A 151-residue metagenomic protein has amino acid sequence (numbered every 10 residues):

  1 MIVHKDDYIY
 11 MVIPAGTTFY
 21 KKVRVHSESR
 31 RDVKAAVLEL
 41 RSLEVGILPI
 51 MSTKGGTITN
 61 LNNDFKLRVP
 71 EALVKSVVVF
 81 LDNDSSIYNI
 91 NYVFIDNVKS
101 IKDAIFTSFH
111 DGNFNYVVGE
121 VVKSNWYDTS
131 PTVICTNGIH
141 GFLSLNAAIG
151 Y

Functional and structural regions predicted by a protein language model:
M1-Y151: Short, glycine-biased loop/turn motifs at secondary-structure junctions and in low-complexity Ser/Thr/Pro-rich termini
